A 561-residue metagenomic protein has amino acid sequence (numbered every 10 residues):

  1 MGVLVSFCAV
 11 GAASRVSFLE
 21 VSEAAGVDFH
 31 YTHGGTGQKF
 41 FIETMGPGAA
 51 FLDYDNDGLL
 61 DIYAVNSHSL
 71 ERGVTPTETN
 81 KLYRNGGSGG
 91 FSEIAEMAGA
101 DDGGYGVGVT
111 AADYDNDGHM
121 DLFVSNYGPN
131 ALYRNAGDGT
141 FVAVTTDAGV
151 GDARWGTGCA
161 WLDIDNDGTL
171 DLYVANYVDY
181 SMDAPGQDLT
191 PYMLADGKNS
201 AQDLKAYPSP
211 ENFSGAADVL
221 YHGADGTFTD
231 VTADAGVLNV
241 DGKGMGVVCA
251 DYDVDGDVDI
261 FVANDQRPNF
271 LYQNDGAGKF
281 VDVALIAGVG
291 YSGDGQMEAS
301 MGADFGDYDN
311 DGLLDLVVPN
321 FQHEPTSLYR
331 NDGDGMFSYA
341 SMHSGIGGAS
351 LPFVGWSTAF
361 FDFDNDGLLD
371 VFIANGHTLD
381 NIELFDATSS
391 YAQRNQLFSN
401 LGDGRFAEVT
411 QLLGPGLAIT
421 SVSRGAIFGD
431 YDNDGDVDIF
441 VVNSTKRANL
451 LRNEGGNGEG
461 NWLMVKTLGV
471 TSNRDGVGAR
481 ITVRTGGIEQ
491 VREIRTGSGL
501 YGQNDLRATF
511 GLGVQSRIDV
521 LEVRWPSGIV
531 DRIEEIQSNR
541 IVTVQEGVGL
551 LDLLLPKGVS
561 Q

Functional and structural regions predicted by a protein language model:
M1-F7: Bacterial N-terminal signal peptides
G11-S17, A25, G35-T36, A224 (+3 more regions): Gly/Ser/Thr/Pro-enriched helix-cap/hinge segments flanking short amphipathic alpha-helices
A12-L19, E71-I94, P129-V144, P185-L189 (+7 more regions): Beta-propeller blade repeat segments, especially FG-GAP/WD-type strand-to-loop junctions in 6- to 7-bladed propeller
V27-G48, P76, A98-T110, G149-A160 (+8 more regions): Repeat-based blade/solenoid architectures
Q38, G46-N56, R84, Y105-M120 (+7 more regions): Beta-propeller blade termini
L59-N66, D117-N126, L172-N176, D259-N264 (+5 more regions): Hydrophobic beta-strand segments that make up the repeating blades of beta-propeller and related beta-repeat
V65-T77, N176-N212, A374-S390: Short, conserved, GDST-rich strand-edge loop motifs in beta-rich repeat architectures
F213-G215, G223-D225, D234-A374, T378-D403 (+1 more regions): Beta-propeller domains
